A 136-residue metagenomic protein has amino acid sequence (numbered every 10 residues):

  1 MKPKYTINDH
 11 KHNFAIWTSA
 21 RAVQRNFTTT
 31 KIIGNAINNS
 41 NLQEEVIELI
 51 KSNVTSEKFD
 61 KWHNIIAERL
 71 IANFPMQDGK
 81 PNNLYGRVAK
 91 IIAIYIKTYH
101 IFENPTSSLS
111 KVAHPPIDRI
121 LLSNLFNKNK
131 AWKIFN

Functional and structural regions predicted by a protein language model:
M1-N136: HhH-family (HhH-GPD) DNA N-glycosylase catalytic core used in base-excision repair
